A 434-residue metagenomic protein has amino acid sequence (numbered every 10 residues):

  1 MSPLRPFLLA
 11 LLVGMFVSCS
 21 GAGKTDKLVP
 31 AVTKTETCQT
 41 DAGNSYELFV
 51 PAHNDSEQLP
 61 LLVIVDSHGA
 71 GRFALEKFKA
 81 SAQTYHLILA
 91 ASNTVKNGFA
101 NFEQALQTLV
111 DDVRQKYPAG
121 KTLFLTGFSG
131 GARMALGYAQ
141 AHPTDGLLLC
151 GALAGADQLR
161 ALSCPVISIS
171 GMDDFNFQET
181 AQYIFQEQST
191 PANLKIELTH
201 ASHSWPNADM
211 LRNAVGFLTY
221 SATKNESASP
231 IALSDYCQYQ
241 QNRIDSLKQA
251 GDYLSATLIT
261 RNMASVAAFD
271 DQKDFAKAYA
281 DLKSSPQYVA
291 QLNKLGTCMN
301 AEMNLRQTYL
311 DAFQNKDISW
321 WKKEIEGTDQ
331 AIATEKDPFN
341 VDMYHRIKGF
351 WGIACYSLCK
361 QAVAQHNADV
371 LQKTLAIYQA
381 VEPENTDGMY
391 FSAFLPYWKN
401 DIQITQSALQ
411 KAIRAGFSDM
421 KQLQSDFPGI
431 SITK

Functional and structural regions predicted by a protein language model:
C19-Q58, G130: A domain-start/cap signature at the N-terminus of enzymes
A52-E57, A100-R133, A141: Gly/Ser-rich "nucleophile elbow"/oxyanion-hole loop immediately N-terminal to the catalytic nucleophile in hydrolases
E57-H68: Short beta-strand element of the alpha/beta-hydrolase
F73-A90: Short amphipathic alpha-helix adjacent to the substrate-entry channel of hydrolases
I167-G171: Short beta-strand/loop motif that positions the catalytic acidic residue of the alpha/beta-hydrolase fold
A192-S265, D270, A276-K283: C-terminal catalytic histidine-bearing segment of alpha/beta-hydrolase fold enzymes
D271-A290, Y344-G352, L395-W398, S418-K434: TPR/TPR-like alpha-solenoid helical repeat scaffolds
N315, W320-N400, I404: Alpha-helical adaptor scaffolds
